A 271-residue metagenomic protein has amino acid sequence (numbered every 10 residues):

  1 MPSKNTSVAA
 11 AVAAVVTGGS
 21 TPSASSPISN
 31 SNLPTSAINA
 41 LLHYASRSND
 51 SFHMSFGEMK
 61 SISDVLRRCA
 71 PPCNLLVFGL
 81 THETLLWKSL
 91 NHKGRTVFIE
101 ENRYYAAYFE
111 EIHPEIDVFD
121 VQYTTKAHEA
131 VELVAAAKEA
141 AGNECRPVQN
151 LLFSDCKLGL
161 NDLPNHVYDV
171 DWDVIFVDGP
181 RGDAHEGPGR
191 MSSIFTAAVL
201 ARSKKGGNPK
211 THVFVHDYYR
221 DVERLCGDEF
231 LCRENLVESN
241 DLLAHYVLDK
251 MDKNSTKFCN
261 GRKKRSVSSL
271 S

Functional and structural regions predicted by a protein language model:
M1-P71, G159-L163, K204-G206, N254-S271: Juxtamembrane luminal stem/stalk of type II transmembrane Golgi/ER carbohydrate-processing enzymes
A45-S51, P147-N150, G179-P188: Surface-exposed cleft-lining segments at the edges of enzyme active sites
D50-M54, C73-L76, L151-C156, H185-E186: Short, flexible loop segments at the rims of nucleotide/cofactor-binding pockets, characterized by
F56-E132: SAM cofactor-binding core of SAM-dependent methyltransferases, primarily the Rossmann-like beta-alpha-beta module
S61, H82-S89, L151-W172, E186-K205: A conserved donor-nucleotide-binding helix/loop in the catalytic core of Leloir-type glycosyltransferases
A70-C73, K93, V170-W172, N208-K210: A general structural motif
F109-D171: S-adenosyl-L-methionine
V174-S271: C-terminal substrate-binding/active-site "lid" region of AdoMet-derived donor-dependent transferases
